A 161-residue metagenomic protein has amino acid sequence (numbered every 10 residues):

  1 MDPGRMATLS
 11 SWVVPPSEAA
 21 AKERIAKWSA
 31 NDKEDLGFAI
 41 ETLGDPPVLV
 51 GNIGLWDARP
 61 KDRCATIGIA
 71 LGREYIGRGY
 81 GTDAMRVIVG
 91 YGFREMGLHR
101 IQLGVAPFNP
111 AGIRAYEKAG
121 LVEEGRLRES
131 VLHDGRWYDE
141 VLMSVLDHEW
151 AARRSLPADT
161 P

Functional and structural regions predicted by a protein language model:
M1-E74, W137-Y138, V145-P161: GNAT-family acyltransferases
D35, V50, H99-R100, R128: Arg/Lys-rich amphipathic alpha helix in sigma70-family domain 2
P47, G79, N109, G135: Conserved G/P- and acidic residue-centered "switch" motifs that form tight phosphate/ATP-binding loops in soluble
L71, G77-R94, P110-K118: Conserved acetyl-CoA-binding loop-helix of GNAT-fold acetyltransferases
F93-R94, E123, D147-W150: A structural signal for the main folded, soluble domain(s) of proteins
R94-G104: Conserved GNAT acetyl-CoA-binding A-motif
Q102-V105, V122-Y138: Conserved catalytic-core motifs of GNAT/GCN5-like acyltransferases
